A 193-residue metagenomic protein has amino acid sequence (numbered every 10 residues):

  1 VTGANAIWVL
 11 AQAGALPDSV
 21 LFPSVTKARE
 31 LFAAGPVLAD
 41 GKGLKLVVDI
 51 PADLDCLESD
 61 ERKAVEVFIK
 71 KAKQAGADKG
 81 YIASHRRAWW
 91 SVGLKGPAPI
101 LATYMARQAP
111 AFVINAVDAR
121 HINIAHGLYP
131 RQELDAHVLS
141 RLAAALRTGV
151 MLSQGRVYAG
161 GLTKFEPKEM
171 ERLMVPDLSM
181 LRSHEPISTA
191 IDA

Functional and structural regions predicted by a protein language model:
V1-T189: Polybasic, glycine- and aromatic-enriched phosphate-binding surface used to engage nucleic acids
